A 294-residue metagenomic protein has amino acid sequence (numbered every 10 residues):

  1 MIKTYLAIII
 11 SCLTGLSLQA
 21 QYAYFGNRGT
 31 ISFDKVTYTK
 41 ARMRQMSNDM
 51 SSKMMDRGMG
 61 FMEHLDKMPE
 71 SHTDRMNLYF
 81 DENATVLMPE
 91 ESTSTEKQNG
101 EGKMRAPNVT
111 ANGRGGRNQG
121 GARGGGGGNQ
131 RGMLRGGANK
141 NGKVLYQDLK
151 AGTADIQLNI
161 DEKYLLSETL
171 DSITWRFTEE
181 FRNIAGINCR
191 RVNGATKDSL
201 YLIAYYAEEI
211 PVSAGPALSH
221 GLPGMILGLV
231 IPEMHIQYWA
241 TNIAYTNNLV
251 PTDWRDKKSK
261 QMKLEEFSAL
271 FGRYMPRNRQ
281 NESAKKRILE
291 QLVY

Functional and structural regions predicted by a protein language model:
M1-G26, Y294: Bacterial Sec-dependent N-terminal signal peptides
Q19-N188, A195, Y201-L202, I231-Y294: Extracellular or lumenal secretory-pathway regions
C189-R191, I226: A general structural signal for well-ordered alpha-helical packing
A195-P216: Short, surface-exposed, low-complexity cationic segments
E209-W239: Surface-exposed, gly/pro-biased binding rims or lids
